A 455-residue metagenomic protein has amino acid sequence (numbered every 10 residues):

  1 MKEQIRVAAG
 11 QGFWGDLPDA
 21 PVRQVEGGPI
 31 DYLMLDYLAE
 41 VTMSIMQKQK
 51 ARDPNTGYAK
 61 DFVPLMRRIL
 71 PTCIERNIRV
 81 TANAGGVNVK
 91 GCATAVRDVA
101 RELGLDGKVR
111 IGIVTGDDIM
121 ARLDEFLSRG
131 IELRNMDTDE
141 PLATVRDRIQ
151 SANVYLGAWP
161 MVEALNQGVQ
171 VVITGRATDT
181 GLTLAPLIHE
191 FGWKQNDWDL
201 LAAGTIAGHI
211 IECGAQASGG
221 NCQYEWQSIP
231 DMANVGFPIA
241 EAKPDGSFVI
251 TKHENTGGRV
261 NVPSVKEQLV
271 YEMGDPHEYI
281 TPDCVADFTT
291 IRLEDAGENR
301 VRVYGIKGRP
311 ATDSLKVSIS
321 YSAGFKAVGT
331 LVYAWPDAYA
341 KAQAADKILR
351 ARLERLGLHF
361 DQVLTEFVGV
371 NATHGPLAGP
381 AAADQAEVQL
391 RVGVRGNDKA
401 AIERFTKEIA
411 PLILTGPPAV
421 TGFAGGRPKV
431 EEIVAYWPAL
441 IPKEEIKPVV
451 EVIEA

Functional and structural regions predicted by a protein language model:
M1-E3, E40-N55, I74, I119-D147: Gly-rich Lys/Arg/Thr-decorated short loops/hinges at beta-loop-alpha junctions or inter-strand turns that position
M1-R23: N-terminal amphipathic/basic leader segments beginning at the initiator methionine
F13-W14, A39-V41, A84-A93, R176-L182 (+1 more regions): Gly/Ser/Thr-rich loops at beta-strand to alpha-helix junctions that form or flank small-molecule/cofactor-binding
G28-M46: N-terminal glycine-rich anion-binding loops that anchor highly charged ligand groups
E102-I119, L184-E225: Catalytic or ion-translocation cores adjacent to nucleophile or general acid/base/metal-coordination motifs in diverse
D106-R110, A217-M232, P276-D295, R352-V368 (+1 more regions): Flexible, glycine/charged-enriched surface loops at secondary-structure junctions
L201-K307: A conserved active-site cap/scaffold subdomain adjacent to cofactor or substrate pockets
G305-A455: C-terminal non-catalytic interaction/assembly regions of soluble proteins
